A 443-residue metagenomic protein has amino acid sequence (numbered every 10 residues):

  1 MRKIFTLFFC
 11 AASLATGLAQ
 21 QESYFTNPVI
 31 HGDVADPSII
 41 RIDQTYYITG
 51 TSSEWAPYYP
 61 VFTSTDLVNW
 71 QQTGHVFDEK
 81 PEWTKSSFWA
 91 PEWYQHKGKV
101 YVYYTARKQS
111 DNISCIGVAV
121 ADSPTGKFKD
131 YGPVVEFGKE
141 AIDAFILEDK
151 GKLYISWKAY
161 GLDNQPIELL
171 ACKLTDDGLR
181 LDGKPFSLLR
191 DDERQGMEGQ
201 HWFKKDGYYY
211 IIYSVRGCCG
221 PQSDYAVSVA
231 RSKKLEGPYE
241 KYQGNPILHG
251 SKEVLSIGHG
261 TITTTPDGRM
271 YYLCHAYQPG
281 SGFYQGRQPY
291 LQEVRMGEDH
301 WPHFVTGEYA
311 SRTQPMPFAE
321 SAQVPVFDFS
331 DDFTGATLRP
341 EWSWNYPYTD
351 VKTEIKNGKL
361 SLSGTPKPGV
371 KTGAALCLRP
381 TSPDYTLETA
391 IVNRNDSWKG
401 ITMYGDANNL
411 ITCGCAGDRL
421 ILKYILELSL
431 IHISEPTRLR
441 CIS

Functional and structural regions predicted by a protein language model:
Q21-I30, N69-P81, D122-F137, K173-Q195 (+2 more regions): Blade-edge beta-strand/turn elements of extracellular beta-propeller and related beta-sheet repeat scaffolds
V29, A35-W55, G74, W89-Q109 (+6 more regions): Hydrophobic core segments of beta-strands in well-ordered, beta-rich domains
T63-S64, G117-S123, L170-T175, V227-K234 (+1 more regions): Beta-propeller blade signature
R194-E240, L255: Loop/turn-rich, solvent-exposed surfaces of beta-rich toroidal or solenoidal domains
E308-E341: Extracellular carbohydrate-recognition regions
L338-L362: Extracellular glycan-recognition surfaces and repeat-rich motifs
P366-I421: Secretory/extracellular carbohydrate-interaction modules and structurally similar beta-sandwich "look-alikes"
S429-I442: Residue-level detector of conserved catalytic or cofactor/ligand-binding positions in enzyme active sites
